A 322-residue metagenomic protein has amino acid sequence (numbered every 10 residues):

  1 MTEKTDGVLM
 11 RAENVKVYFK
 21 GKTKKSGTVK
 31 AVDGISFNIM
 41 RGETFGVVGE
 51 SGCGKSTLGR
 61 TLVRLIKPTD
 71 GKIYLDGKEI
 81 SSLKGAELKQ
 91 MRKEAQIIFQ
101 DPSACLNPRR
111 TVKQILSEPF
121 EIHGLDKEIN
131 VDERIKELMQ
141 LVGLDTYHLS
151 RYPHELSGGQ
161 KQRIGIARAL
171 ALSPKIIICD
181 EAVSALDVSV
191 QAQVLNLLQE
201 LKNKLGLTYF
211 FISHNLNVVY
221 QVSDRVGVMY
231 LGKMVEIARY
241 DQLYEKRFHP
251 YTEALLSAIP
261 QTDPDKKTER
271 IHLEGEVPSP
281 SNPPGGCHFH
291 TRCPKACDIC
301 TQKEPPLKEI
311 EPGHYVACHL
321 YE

Functional and structural regions predicted by a protein language model:
E3-V8, K22, T28, I237-E322: Short catalytic/signature loops enriched in Gly
V63: Helix-to-loop junction immediately C-terminal to a conserved catalytic motif
G71-E79: Conserved ABC transporter NBD signature motif
E79, I129-Y147, E253-S257: Conserved ABC ATPase "signature" region
Y152-L156, Q160: Conserved ABC ATPase signature
A171-K175: A short, proline-enriched helix->beta-strand linker immediately N-terminal to the Walker B motif in ABC-type P-loop
I178, A182-L186, V190-T268: P-loop NTP-binding/switch modules centered on Walker-like glycine-rich loops
